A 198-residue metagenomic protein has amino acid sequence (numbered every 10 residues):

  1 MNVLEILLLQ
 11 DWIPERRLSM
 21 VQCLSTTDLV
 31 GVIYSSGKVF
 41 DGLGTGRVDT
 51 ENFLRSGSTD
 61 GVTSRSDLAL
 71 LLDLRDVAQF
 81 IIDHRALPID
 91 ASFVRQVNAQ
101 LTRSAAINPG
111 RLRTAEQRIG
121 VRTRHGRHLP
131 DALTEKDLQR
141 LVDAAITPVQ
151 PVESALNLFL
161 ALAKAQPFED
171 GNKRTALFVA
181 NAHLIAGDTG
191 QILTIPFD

Functional and structural regions predicted by a protein language model:
M1-D198: FIC/Doc superfamily catalytic core
